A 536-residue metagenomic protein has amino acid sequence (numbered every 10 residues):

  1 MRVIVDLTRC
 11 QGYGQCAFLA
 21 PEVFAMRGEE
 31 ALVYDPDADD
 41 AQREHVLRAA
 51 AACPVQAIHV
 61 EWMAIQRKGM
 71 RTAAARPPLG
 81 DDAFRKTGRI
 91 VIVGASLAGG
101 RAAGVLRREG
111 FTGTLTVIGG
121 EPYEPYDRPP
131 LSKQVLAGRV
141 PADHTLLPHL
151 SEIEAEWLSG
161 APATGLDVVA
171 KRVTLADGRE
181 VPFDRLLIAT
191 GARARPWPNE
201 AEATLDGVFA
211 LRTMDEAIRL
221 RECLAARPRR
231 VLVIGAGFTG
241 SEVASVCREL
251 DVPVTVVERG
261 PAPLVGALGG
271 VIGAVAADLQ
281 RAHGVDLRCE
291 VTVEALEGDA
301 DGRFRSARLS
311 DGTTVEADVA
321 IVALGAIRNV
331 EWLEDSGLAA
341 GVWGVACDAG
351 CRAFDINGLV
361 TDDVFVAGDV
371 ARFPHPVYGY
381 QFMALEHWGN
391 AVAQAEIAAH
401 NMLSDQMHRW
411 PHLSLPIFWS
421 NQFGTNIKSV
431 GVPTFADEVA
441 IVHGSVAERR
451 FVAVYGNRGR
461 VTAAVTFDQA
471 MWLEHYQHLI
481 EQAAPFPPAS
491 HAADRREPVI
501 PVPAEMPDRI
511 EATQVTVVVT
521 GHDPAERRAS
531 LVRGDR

Functional and structural regions predicted by a protein language model:
Y13, G94-L97, R212-T213, G235-G237: Glycine-rich Rossmann-fold phosphate-binding loop(s) that bind the pyrophosphate of adenine dinucleotide cofactors
Q15-E30, A50-A64: Iron-sulfur cluster-binding cysteine motifs and their immediate structural context in ferredoxin-like electron-transfer
G28, D82-W157, A244-L268, H475: Beta1-alpha1 glycine-rich phosphate/pyrophosphate-binding loop at the start of Rossmann-like nucleotide-binding domains
E29, T204-R227, R303, R308 (+2 more regions): FAD-site-proximal beta/loop scaffold in flavoenzymes
M63-I65, M70-V91, I153-L232, R308-S310 (+4 more regions): FAD-binding core/adjacent interface of flavoenzyme oxidoreductases
A73-R89, V370-W472, R527: Mid-to-C-terminal Rossmann-like scaffold of FAD/NAD(P)H-dependent oxidoreductases
R85-R89, V315-V345, F423-P507: C-terminal catalytic lobe of FAD-dependent flavoproteins
T112-T114, S151, E156-L175, V181 (+1 more regions): A Rossmann-like FAD-binding core segment of flavoenzymes
